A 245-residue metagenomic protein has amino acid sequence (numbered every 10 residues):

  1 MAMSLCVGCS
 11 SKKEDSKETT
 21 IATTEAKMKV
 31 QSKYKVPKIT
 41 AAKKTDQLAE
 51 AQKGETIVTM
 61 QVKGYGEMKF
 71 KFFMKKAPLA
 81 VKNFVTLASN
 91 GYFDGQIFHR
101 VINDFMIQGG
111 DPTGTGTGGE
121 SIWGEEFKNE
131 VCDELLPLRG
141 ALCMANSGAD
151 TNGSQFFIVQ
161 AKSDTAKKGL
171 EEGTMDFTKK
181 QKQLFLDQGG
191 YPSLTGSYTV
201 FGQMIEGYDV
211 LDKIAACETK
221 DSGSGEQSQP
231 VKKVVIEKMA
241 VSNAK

Functional and structural regions predicted by a protein language model:
M1-V7: Sec-dependent bacterial lipoprotein signal peptides
G8-K245: Cyclophilin-like peptidyl-prolyl cis-trans isomerases
